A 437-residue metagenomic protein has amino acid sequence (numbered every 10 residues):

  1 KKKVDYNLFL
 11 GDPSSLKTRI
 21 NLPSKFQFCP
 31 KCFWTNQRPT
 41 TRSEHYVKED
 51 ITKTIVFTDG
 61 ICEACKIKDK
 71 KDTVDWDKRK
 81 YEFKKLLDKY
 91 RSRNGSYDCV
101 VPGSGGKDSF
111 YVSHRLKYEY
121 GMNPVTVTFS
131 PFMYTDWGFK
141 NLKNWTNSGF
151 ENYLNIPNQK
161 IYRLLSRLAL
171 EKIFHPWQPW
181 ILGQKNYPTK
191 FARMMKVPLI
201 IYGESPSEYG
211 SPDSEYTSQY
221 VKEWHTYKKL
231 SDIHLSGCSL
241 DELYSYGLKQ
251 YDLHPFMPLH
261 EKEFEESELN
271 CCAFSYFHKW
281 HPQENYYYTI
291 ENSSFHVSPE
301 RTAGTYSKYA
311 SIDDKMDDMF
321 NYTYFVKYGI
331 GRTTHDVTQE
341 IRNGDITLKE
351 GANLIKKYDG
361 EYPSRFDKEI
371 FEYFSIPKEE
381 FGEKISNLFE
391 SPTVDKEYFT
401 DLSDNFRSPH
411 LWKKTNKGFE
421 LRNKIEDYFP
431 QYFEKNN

Functional and structural regions predicted by a protein language model:
K1-C99, R115-N437: Nucleotide-activated chemistry modules centered on ATP-dependent adenylation/adenylyltransferase
C99-D108: Short, glycine-rich nucleotide/cofactor-binding loops
Y111-V112: Hydrophobic positions on the alpha1 helix immediately C-terminal to the Walker A/P-loop
